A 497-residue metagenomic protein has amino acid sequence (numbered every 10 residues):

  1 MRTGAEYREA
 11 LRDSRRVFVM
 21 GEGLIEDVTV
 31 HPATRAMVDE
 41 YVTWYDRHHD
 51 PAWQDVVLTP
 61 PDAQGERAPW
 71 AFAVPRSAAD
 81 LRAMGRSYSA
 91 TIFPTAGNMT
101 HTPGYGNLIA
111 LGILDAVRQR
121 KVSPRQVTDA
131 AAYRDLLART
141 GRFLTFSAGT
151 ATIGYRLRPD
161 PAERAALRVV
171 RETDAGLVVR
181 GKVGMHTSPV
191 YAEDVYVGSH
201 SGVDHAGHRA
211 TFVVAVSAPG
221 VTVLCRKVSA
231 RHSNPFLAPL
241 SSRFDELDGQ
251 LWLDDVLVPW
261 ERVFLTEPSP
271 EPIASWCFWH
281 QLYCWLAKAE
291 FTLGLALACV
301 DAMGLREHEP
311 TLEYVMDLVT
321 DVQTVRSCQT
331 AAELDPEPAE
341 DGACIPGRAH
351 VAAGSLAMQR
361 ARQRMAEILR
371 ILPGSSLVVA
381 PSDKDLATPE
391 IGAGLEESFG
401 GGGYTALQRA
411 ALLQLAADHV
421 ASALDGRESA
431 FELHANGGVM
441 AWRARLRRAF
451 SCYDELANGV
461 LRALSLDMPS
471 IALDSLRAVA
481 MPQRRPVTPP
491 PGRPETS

Functional and structural regions predicted by a protein language model:
M1-W44: N-terminal-proximal low-complexity accessory segments that begin disordered and transition into the first
R35, D39, D135-A138, V178 (+5 more regions): Generic structural signal for well-ordered, non-transmembrane alpha-helical segments in soluble/cytosolic regions
T59-D194, H200-R209, T222: Glycine-rich flavin
Q119-P124, V300-L312, D335-E340: Inter-helical turn/loop segments and adjacent helix faces that build the functional surface of alpha-helical bundle
A151-Q281, N458, A463-E495: FAD-binding core of flavoproteins
D245-T330: A conserved active-site cap/scaffold subdomain adjacent to cofactor or substrate pockets
T311-M316, C344-A352: Short, charged, amphipathic alpha-helical segments
A349-P494: Alpha-helix capping/hinge segments and adjacent helical runs
